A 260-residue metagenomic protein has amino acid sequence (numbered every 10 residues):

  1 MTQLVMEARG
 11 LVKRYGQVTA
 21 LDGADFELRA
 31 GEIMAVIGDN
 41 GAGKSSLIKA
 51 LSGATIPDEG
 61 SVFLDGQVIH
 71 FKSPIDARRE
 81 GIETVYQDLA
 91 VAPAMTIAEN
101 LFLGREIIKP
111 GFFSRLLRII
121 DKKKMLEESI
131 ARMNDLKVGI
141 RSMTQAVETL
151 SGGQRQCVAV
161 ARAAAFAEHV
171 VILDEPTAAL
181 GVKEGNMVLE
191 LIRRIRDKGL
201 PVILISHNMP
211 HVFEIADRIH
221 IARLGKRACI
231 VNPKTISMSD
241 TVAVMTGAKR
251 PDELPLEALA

Functional and structural regions predicted by a protein language model:
T2-A260: Glycine-rich phosphate-binding loops of nucleotide-dependent enzymes
